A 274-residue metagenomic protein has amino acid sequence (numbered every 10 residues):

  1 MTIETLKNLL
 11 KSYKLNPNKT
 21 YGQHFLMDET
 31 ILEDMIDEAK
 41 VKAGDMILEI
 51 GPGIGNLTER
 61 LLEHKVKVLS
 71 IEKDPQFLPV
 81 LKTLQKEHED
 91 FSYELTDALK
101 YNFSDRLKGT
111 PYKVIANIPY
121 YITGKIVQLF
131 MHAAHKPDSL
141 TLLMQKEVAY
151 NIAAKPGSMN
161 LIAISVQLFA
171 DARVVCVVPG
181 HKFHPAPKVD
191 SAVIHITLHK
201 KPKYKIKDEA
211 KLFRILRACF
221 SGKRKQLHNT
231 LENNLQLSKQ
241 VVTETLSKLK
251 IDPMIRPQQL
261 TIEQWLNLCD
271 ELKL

Functional and structural regions predicted by a protein language model:
M1-A218, S247, Q258, L274: Catalytic cores of RNA-modifying enzymes
L198, A218-L274: C-terminal lobe and adjacent flexible extensions of AdoMet/dcAdoMet transferase-like proteins
